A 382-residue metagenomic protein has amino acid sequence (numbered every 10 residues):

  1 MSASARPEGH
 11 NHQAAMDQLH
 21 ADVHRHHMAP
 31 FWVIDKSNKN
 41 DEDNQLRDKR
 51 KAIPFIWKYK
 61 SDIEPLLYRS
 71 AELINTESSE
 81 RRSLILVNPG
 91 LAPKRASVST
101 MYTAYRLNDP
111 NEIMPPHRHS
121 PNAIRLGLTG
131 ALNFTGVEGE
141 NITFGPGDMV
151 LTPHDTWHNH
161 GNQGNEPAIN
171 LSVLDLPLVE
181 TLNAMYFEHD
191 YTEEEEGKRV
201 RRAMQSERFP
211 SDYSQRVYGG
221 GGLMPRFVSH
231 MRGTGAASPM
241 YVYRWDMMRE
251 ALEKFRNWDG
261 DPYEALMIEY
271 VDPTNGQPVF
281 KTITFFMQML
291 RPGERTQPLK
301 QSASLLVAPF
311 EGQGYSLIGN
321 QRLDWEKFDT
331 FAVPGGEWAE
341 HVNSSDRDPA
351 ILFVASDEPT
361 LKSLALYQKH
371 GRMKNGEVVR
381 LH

Functional and structural regions predicted by a protein language model:
S2-V98, K198-T282, F286, Q368 (+1 more regions): A short, N-terminal "cap"/entry segment at the start of jelly-roll beta-barrel domains of the cupin/DSBH fold
A92-R95, Y102, M114, N122-I124 (+6 more regions): Intrinsic, low-complexity N-terminal interaction/targeting segments
R106, I124-L126, L151, N165-M185 (+3 more regions): A short hydrophobic beta-strand segment most commonly corresponding to one strand of the jelly-roll/cupin
D109-P146, T152-T156, K300-K327, V342 (+1 more regions): A short beta-strand-loop-beta hairpin characteristic of the jelly-roll/cupin
V137, T143-G164, N170-L176, I318 (+2 more regions): Conserved metal-binding segment of the jelly-roll/cupin
G147-M149, Y191-E195, R322-F331, E340 (+3 more regions): Short amphipathic alpha-helical linker/capping segments at the junctions of internal repeats and modular domains
H154-Y213: Contiguous mid-protein beta-loop-alpha structural module that forms a pocket-lining wall or clamp of enzyme active
T274-Q277, I283, M287, L299-S302 (+3 more regions): C-terminal structured domain segments across diverse proteins
